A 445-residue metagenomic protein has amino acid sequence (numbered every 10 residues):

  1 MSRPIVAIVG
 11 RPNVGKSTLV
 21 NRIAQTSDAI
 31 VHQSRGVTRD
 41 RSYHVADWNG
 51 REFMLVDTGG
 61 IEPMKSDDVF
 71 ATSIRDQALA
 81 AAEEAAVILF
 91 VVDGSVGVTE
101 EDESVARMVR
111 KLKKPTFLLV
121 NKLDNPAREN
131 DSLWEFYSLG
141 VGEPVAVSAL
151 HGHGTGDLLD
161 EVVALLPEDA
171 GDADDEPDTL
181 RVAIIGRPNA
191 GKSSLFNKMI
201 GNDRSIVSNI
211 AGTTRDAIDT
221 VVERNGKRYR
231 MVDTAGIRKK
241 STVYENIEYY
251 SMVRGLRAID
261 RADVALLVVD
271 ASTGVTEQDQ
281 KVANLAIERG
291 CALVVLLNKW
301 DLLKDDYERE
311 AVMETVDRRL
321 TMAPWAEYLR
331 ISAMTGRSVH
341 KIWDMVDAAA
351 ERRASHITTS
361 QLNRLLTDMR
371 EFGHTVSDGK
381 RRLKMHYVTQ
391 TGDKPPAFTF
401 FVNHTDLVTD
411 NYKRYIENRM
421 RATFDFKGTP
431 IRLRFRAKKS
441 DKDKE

Functional and structural regions predicted by a protein language model:
M1-V69, P167-M252, L256-I259: Conserved G1/Walker A P-loop phosphate-binding module
R35-V37, G60-E62, S95-G97, K122-A127 (+9 more regions): Conserved nucleotide-binding/hydrolysis micro-motifs of P-loop NTPases
V37-D40, F53, G59-A86, V91-M108 (+4 more regions): Switch II of P-loop NTPase G domains
P115-F117, D124-D174, A292, D301-I357: Canonical P-loop GTPase G-domain recognition
A183, W343-A350, S355-I416: Long, well-ordered amphipathic alpha-helical subdomains in the mid-to-C-terminal portions of large enzyme subunits
R215, T220-L296, D301-K304, A311: Acidic, glycine-rich loop-and-beta core segments that form the ion-binding/anion-interacting portion of active sites
V316, Y412-F426: Short, non-transmembrane amphipathic alpha-helical segments
D425-S440: A short amphipathic beta-strand at an alpha->beta junction
